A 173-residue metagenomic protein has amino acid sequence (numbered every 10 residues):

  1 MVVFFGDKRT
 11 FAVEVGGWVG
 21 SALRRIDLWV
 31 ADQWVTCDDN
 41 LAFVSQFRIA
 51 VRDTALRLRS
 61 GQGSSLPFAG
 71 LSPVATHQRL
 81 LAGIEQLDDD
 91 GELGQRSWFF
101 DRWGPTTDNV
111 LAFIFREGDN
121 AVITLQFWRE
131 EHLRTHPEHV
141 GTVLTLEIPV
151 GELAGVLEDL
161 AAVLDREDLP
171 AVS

Functional and structural regions predicted by a protein language model:
M1-S173: Preference for intrinsically disordered or flexible, low-complexity segments and adjacent hinge/connector residues
